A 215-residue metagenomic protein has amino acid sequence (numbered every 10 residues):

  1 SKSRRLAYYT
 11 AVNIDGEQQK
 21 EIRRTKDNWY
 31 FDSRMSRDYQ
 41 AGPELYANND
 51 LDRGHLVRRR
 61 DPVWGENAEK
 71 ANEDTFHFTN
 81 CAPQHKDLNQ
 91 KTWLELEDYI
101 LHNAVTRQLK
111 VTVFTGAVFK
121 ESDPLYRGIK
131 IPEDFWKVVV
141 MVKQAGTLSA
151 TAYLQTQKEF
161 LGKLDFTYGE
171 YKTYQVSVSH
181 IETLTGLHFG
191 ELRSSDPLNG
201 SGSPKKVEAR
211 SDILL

Functional and structural regions predicted by a protein language model:
S1-L56: Short, His- and charge-rich active-site/binding loops that engage polyanionic ligands
M35-L215: Domain-level detector of nuclease and nuclease-like folds in predominantly extracellular/periplasmic contexts
